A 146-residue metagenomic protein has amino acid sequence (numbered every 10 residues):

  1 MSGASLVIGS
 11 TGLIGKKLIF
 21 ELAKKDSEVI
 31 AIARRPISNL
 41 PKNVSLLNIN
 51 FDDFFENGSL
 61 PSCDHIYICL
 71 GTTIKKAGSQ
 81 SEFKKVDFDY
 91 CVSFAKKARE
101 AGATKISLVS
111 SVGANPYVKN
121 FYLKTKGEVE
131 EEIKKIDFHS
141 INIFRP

Functional and structural regions predicted by a protein language model:
S2-K25: N-terminal Rossmann NAD(P)H-binding glycine-rich loop of SDR-like oxidoreductase domains
S5, S38, N43-S93, K97-E100: NAD(P)H-binding glycine-rich loop region in Rossmannoid oxidoreductase-like domains and their noncatalytic homologs
I32-P36: N-terminal Rossmann-fold cofactor-binding loop
L70, S107-S110, R145: Active-site beta-alpha turn of Rossmann-fold NAD(P)-dependent dehydrogenases/reductases
K75-K76, V112-Y117: Conserved catalytic-site region of short-chain dehydrogenase/reductase
K84-F88, K119-G127: Short-chain dehydrogenase/reductase
C91-V92, G127-K134: Conserved active-site helix of classical SDR/Rossmann-fold NAD(P)-dependent CH-OH oxidoreductases
E131-P146: Conserved beta-loop-beta element that borders a ligand/cofactor-binding pocket
